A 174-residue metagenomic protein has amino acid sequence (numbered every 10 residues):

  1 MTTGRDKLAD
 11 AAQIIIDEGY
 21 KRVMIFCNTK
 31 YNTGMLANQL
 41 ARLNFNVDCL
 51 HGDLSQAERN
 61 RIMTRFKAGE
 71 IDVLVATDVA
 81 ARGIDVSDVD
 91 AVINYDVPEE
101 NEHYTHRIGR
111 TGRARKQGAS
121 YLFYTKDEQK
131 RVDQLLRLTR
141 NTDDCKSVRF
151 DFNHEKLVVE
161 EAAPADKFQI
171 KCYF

Functional and structural regions predicted by a protein language model:
M1-F174: Conserved helicase RecA-like core
